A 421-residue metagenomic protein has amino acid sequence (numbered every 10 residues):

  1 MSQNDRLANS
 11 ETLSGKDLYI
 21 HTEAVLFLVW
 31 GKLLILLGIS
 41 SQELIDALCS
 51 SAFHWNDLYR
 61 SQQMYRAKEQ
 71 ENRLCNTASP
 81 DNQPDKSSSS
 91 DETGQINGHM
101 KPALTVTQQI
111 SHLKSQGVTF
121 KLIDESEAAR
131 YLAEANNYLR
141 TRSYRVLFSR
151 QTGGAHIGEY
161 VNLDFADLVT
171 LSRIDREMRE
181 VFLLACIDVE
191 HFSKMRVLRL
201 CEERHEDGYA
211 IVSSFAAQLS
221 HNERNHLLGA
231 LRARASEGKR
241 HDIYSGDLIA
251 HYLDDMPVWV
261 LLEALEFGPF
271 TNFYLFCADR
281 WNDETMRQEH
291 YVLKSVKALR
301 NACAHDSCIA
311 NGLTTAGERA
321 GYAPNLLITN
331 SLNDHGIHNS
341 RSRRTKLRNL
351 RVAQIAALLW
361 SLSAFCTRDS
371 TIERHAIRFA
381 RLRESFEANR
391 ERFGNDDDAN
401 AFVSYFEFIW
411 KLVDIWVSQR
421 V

Functional and structural regions predicted by a protein language model:
S2-Q70: Modules that initiate DNA replication and primer synthesis
Q3, D46-L48, A52, N56-A298 (+1 more regions): Extended intrinsically disordered or low-complexity regions, especially N/C-terminal cytosolic tails and loops, rather
D306: Acidic/aromatic/glycine-rich contiguous surface patches that form carbohydrate-binding/processing clefts and analogous
